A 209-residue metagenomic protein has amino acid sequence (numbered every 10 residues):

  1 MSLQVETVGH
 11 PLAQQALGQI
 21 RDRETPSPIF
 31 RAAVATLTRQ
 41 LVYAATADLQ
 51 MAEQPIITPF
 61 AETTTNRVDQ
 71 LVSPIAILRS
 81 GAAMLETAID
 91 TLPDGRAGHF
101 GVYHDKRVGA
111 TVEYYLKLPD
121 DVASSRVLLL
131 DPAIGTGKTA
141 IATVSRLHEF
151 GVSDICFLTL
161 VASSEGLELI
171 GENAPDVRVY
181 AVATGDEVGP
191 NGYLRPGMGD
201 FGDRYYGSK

Functional and structural regions predicted by a protein language model:
M1-K209: PRPP-associated nucleotide enzymes
